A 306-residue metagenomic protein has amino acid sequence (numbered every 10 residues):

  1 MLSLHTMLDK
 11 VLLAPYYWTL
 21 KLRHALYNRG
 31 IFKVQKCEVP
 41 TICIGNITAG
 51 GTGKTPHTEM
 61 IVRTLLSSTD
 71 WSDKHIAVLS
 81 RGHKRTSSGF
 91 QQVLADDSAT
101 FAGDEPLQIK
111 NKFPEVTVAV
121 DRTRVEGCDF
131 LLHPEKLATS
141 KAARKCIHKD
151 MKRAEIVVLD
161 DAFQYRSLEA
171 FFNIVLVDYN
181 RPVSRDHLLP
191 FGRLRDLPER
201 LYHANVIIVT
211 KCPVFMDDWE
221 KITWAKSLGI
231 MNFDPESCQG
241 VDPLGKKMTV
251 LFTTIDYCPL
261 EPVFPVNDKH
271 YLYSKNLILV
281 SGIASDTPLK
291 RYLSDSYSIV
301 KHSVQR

Functional and structural regions predicted by a protein language model:
M1-P40: A transmembrane-helix-recognition feature enriched in membrane-embedded lipid enzymes and envelope glyco-/phospholipid
K21-K33, E220, M231-K269: Short N-terminal or domain-adjacent regulatory/targeting segments
H24-A95, P134, P213-V214: Walker A (P-loop) phosphate-binding motif
E59, R63-S67, N111, F130-H133 (+2 more regions): Short, well-ordered alpha-helices that flank and scaffold nucleotide-derived cofactor binding pockets
H75-L79, V175, N276-V280: Conserved beta-strand elements of the Class I
G82-L244: Phosphate/Mg2+-binding loops and adjacent switch elements in nucleotide/diphosphate-handling enzyme cores
N180, V206-W219, T253-L260, V280-S285 (+1 more regions): G-domain G4 guanine-recognition motif of GTPases
E261, P265-R306: Redox- and metal-dependent alpha/beta enzyme cores, enriched for Fe-S-associated oxidoreductases and cofactor-handling
